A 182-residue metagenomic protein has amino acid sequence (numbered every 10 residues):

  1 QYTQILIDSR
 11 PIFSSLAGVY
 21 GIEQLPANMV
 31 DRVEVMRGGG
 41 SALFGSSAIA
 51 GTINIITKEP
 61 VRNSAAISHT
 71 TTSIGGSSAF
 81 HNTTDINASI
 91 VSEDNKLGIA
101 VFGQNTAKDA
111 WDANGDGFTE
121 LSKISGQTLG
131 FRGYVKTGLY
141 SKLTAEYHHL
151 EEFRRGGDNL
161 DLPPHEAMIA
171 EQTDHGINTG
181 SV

Functional and structural regions predicted by a protein language model:
Y2: Exposed beta-strand and adjacent loop surfaces of beta-rich binding modules that mediate intermolecular recognition
I5: Short aromatic-centered micro-motifs
D8-S9, L139: Residue-level detection of beta-strand-connecting loop/turn positions
R10-R37: Short acidic/polar hinge/loop motifs at secondary-structure boundaries that mediate gating or recognition
S14-L16, M29-D31, A42-N54, K58-N114 (+2 more regions): Outer-membrane beta-barrel translocator/receptor signature
Y20, G40-F44, S73-S77, F118-E120 (+1 more regions): Outer-membrane beta-barrel domain signature
G38, K58, H148-L150: Residue-level recognition of strand-loop junctions within catalytic nucleotide-signaling folds
K108-T128, Y134-K136, Y140-V182: Flexible loop and strand-edge segments within Gram-negative outer membrane beta-barrel domains
